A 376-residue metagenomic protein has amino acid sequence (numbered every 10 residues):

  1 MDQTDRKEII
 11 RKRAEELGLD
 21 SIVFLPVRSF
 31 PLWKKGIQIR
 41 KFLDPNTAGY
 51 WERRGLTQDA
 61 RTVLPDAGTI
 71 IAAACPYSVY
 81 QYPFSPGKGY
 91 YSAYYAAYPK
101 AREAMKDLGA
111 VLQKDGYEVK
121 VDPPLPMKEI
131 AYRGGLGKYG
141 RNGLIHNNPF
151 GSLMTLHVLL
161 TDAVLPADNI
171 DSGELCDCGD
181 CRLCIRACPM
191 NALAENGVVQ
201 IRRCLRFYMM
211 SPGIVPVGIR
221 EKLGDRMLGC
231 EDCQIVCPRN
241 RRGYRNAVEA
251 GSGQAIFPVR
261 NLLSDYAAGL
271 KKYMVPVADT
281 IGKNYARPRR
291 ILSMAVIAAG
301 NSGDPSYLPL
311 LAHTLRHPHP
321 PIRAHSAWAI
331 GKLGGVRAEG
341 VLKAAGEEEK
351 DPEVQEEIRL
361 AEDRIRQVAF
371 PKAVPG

Functional and structural regions predicted by a protein language model:
M1-D177, P352: Auxiliary alpha/beta "docking" domains used to position bulky ligands
L183-R206, P212-G213, K222-G251: Iron-sulfur cluster-binding cysteine motifs and their immediate structural context in ferredoxin-like electron-transfer
D225, I281, S293-I297, A312 (+2 more regions): Amphipathic alpha-helical repeat scaffolds
G253-R289: Flexible internal linker/loop segments at domain or repeat junctions
R260, K271-A278, D304-R316, G335-E347 (+1 more regions): Amphipathic alpha-helical scaffolding segments comprising HEAT/armadillo-like alpha-solenoid repeats
Y285, I297-N301, R316, G331 (+1 more regions): Alpha-solenoid HEAT/Armadillo repeat architecture
P288, P318-H319, K350-D351: Short inter-helical turns and helix N-cap capping residues of alpha-solenoid HEAT/ARM repeat scaffolds
L292-D304, R323-G335, Q355-A369: Structural detector for internal amphipathic alpha-helices that build alpha-solenoid repeat scaffolds
